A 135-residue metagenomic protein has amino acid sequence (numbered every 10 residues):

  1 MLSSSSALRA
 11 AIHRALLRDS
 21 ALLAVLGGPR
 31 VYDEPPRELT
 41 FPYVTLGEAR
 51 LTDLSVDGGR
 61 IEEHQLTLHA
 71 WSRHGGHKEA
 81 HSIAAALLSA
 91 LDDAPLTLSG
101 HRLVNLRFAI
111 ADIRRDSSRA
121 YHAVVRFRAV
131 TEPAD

Functional and structural regions predicted by a protein language model:
M1-V56, L98-S99: Small/polar-rich, solvent-exposed N-terminal microdomains that initiate assembly or binding
S4, L8, E79, R119: Conserved acidic
P29, T40, S55, A85 (+2 more regions): A structural signal for the main folded, soluble domain(s) of proteins
S55-G59, E79-H81: Short histidine-centered beta-strand/loop micro-motifs that create catalytic or ligand/metal-coordination sites
R60-H74, Y121-E132: Oligomerization/assembly interface segments of phage tail-like spikes and tubes
A70-D93: Mid-chain, well-packed structural core segment of small domains
S89-D135: Acidic-leaning, charged glycine-interspersed low-complexity segments
